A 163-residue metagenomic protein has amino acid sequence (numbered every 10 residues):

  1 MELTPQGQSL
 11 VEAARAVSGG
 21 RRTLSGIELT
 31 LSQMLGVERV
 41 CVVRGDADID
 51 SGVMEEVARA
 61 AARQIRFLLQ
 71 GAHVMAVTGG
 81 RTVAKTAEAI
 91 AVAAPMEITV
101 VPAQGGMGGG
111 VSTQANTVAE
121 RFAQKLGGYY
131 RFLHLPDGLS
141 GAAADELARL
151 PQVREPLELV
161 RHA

Functional and structural regions predicted by a protein language model:
E2-S18: Basic, amphipathic "hinge/linker" alpha-helix immediately C-terminal to the N-terminal HTH DNA-binding motif
L10, R81-V83, G141: Short, flexible micro-motifs
A14-M34: Alpha-helical linker/hinge and terminal dimerization helices associated with HTH transcriptional regulators
L29-R63, F67-H73, P95-A163: Ligand-binding beta-strand-loop-alpha-helix segment within the catalytic cores of soluble metabolic enzymes
M75-K85, M107-G108: Gly/Ser/Thr-rich loops at beta-strand to alpha-helix junctions that form or flank small-molecule/cofactor-binding
T82-M96: Short Gly/Thr/Asp-enriched flexible loops that form oxyanion-binding sites at enzyme active sites
